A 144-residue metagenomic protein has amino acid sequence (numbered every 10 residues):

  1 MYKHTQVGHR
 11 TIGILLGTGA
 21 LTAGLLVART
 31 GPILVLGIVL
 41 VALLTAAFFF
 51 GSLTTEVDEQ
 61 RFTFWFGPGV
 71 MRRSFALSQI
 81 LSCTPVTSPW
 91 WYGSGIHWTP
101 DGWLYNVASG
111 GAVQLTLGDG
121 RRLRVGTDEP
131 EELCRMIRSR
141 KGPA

Functional and structural regions predicted by a protein language model:
M1-R29, L104-V113, L117, R122 (+2 more regions): N-terminal membrane-targeting/pre-transmembrane regions
T5, T11, T18, T22 (+8 more regions): Residue-identity detector for threonine
A20, G37-A42: Extracytoplasmic beta-rich ectodomain segments of secreted or membrane-anchored proteins
T30-I38: Short, aromatic-rich membrane-interface segments at the entry and exit of alpha-helical transmembrane domains
V41-S82: Conserved beta-hairpin
W65-E129: Non-transmembrane, membrane-adjacent beta-strand/coil modules in membrane-associated proteins and peripheral
S78, S82, R135-G142: Replace "anionic and nucleotidyl ligands
